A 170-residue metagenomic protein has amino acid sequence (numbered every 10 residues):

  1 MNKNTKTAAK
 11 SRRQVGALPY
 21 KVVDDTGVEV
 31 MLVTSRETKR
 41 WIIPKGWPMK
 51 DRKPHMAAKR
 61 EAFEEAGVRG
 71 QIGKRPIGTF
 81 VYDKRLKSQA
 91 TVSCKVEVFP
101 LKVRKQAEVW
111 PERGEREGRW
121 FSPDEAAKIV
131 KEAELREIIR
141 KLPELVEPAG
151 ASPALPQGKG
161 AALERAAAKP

Functional and structural regions predicted by a protein language model:
M1-N4, P19, I43, F63 (+6 more regions): Generic N-terminal leader/processing signal
M1-R12, Y20-V22, T79-K87, R113 (+2 more regions): Class I (Rossmann-like) S-adenosyl-L-methionine-dependent methyltransferase catalytic domain, capturing the SAM-binding
N2-P44: N-terminal strand-loop-strand
Q14, D25, V68-Q71, P148 (+1 more regions): Intrinsically disordered, low-complexity segments enriched in small/polar residues
E29, P100-K102, E147: A generic structural signal for ordered secondary structure
P48-I138, K169: Unchanged
V130-P170: Charged phosphate-binding loop/patch that engages nucleotide di/tri-phosphates or the phosphate backbone of nucleic
